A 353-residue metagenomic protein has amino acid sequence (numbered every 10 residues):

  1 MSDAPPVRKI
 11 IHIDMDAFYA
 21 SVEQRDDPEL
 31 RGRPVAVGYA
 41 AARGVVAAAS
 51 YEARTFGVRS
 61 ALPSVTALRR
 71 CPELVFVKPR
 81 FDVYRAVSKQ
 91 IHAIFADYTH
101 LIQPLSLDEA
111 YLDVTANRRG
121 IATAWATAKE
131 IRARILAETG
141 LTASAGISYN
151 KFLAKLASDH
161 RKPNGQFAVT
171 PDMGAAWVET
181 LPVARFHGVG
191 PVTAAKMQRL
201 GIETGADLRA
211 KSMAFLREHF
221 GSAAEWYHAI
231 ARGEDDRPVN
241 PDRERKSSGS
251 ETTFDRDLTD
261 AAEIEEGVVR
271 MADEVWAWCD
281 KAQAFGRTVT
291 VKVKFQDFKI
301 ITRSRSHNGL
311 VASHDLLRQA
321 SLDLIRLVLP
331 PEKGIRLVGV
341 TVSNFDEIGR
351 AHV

Functional and structural regions predicted by a protein language model:
M1-H219, A223-E225, D346, R350: Gly/Gly-Pro- and Ser/Thr-rich, intrinsically disordered tail segments characteristic of DNA damage-repair and tolerance
D3-P5, H12, R185, T193-L337 (+1 more regions): DNA-contacting surface of Y-family translesion DNA polymerases
L62, K89, A93, A126-E130 (+5 more regions): Short, contiguous clusters of charged residues that form electrostatic/catalytic patches at enzyme active sites, used
A110, V338-V340: Generic beta-strand hydrophobic packing signal
